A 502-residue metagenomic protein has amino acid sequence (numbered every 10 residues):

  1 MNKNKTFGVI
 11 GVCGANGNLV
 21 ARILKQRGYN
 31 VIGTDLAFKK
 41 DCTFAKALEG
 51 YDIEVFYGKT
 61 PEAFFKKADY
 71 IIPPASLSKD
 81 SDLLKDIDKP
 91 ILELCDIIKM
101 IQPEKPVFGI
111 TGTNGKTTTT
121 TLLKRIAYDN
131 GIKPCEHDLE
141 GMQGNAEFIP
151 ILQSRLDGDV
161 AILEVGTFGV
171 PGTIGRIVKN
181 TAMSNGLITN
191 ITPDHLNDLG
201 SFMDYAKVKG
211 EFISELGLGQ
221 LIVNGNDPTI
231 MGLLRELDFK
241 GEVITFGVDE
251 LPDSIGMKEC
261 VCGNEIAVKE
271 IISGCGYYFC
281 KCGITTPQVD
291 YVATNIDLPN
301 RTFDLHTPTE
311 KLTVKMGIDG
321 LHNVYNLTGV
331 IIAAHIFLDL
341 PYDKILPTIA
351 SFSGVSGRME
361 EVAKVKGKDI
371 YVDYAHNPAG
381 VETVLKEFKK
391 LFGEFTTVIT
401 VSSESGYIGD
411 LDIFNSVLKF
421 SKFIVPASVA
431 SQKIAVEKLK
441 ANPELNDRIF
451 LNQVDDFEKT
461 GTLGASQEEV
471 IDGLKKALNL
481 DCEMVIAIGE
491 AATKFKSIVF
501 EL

Functional and structural regions predicted by a protein language model:
M1-K40, G50-E54, K67, I71 (+8 more regions): ATP-dependent carboxylate-amine ligase
K3-N4, N16, R22-R27, K46 (+5 more regions): Phosphate-binding loop of NTP-binding sites
G33, E136, L163, G186-I188 (+5 more regions): Structural beta-sheet core signal
L36-A37, T60, D96, L139 (+4 more regions): Short, ordered loop/turn segments at secondary-structure junctions
A37, E140, G166, I191-T192 (+5 more regions): Anionic group-transfer/hydrolysis microenvironments
F56-P61, L94-I98, A146-I151, G172-R176 (+7 more regions): A generic local structural motif
A63-P73, K79-K89, E104-K105, S184-I370 (+4 more regions): Acidic, Mg2+-coordinating active-site environments of NTP-dependent enzymes
